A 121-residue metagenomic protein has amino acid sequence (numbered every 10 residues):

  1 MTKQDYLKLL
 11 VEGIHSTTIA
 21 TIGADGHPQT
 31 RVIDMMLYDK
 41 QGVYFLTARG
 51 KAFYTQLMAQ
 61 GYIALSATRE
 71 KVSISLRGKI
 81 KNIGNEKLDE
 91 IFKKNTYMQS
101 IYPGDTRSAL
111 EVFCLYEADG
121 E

Functional and structural regions predicted by a protein language model:
M1-D5, T96-Y97: Charged, amphipathic alpha-helical segments
L9-A24, I63-A67: A short, Trp-centered hydrophobic/proline-enriched beta-strand micro-motif
V11-E12, M58-A59, K93: Alpha-helix boundary recognition
I14-S16, V32, Q41-V43, Q60-I63 (+2 more regions): Short, surface-exposed beta-edge/turn micro-motifs
I22-A24, A48-G50, T68-E70, R77-K81: Histidine- and/or cysteine-centered catalytic micro-motif in compact active-site loops
M36-K71: A short mixed-secondary-structure module that forms the rim of ligand-binding clefts
S75-E121: Charged, gly/pro-rich active-site loop segments
